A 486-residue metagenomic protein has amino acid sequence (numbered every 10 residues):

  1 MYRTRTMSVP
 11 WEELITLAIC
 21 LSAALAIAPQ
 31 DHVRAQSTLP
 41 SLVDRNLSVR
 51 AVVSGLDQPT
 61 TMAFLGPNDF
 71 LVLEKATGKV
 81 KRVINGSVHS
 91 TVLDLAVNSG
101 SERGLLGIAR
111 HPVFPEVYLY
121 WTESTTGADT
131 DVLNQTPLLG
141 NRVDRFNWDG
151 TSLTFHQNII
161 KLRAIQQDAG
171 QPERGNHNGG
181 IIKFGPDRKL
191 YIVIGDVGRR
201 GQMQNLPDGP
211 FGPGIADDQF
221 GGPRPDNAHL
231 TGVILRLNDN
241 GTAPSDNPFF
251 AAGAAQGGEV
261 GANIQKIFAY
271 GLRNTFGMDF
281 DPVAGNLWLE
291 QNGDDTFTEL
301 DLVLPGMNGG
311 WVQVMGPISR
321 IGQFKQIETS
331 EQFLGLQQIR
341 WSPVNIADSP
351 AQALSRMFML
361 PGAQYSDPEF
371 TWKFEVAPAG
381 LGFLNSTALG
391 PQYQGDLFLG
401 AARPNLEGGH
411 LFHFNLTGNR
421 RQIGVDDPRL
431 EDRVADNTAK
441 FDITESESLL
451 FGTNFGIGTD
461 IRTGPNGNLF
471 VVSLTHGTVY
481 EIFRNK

Functional and structural regions predicted by a protein language model:
M1-W11: N-terminal secretory signal peptides that target proteins for export/translocation
I15-A28: Bacterial N-terminal signal peptides
Q30-R34: Sec/Tat signal peptide C-region and signal peptidase I cleavage site
Q36-Q202, L206, G277-F280, N286-G293 (+2 more regions): Acidic, Gly/Ser/Thr-rich repeat motifs that build Ca2+-stabilized beta-propeller blades
S37, R103-L105, E116, S124 (+4 more regions): Beta-propeller domain segments
